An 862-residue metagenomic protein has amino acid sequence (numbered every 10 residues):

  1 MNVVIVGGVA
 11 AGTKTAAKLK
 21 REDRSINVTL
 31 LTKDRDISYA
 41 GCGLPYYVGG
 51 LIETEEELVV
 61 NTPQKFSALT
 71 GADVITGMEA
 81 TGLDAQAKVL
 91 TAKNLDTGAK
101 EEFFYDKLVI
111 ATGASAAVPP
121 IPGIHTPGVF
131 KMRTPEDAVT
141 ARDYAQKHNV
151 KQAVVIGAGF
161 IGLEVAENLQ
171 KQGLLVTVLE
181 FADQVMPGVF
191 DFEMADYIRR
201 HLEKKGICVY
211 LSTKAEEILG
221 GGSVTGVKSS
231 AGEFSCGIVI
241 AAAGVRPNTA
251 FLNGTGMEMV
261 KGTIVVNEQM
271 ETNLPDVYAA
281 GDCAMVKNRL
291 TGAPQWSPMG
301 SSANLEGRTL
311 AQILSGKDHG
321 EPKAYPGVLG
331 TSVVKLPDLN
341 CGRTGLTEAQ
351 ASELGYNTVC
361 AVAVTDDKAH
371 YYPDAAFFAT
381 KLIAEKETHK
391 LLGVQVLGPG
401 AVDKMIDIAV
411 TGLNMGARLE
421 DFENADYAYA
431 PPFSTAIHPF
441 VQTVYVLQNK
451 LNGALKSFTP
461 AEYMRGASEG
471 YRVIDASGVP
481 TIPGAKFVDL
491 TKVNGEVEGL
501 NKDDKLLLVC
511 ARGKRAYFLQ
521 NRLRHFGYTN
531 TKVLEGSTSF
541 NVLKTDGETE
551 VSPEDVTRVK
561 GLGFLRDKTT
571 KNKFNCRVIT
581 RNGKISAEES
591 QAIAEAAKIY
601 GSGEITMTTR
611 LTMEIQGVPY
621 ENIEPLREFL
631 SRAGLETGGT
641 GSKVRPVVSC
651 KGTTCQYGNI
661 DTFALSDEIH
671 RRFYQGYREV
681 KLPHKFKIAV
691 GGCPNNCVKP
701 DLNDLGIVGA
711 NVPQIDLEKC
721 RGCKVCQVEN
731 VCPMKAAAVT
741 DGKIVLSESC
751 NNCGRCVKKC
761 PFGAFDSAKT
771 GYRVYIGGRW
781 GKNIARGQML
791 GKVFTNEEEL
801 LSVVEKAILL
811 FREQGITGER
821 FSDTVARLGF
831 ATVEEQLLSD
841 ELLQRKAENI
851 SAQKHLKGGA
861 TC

Functional and structural regions predicted by a protein language model:
M1-I75, A166-F190, E321-K323, T331 (+3 more regions): Beta1-alpha1 glycine-rich phosphate/pyrophosphate-binding loop at the start of Rossmann-like nucleotide-binding domains
K18-Y105, F190-C208, E348-Q350, Q442-Y445 (+1 more regions): N-terminal Rossmann-like dinucleotide/flavin-binding domain of flavoprotein oxidoreductases that bind FAD/FMN
S25, L69, I75-D96, F103 (+1 more regions): A Rossmann-like FAD-binding core segment of flavoenzymes
V28, F574-V725, E748-N751: Small-residue-enriched alpha-helical segments and adjacent helix-cap loops that form tight helix-helix packing
L58-V59, Q152-V154, F160-L219, M299-A303 (+3 more regions): Rossmann-like dinucleotide-binding cores of NAD(P)H-dependent redox enzymes
H125-N149, I218, G222-K228, E233-Q312 (+1 more regions): FAD-site-proximal beta/loop scaffold in flavoenzymes
C283-G400, P431-T435, P439-G466, Y471: Mid-to-C-terminal Rossmann-like scaffold of FAD/NAD(P)H-dependent oxidoreductases
N424-Y427, P431, T435, Q442 (+4 more regions): Rhodanese-like catalytic fold shared by cysteine-dependent sulfurtransferases and DSP/PTP-type phosphatases
